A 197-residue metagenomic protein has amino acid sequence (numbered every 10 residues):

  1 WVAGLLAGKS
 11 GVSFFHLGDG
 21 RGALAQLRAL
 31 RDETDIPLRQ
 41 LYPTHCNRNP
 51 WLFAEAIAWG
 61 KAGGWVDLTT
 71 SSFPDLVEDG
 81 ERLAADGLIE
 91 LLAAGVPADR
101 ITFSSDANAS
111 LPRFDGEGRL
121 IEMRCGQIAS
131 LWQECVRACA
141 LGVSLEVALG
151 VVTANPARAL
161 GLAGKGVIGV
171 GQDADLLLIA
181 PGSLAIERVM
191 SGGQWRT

Functional and structural regions predicted by a protein language model:
W1-F114, L120-E122: Active-site core of metal-dependent hydrolases
R31-E33, W59-K61, R119-I121, Q127 (+2 more regions): Generic alpha-helical propensity signal that fires on short helical segments and nearby coil/disordered stretches
S72, V151-V152, L184: Residue-level "edge-of-site" marker
V77, P156-A157, V189: Short secondary-structure boundary/hinge segments and terminal tails
A93-I179: His/Asp/Glu-enriched, well-ordered alpha-helical/loop segment that forms or immediately abuts the divalent-metal
V167-T197: C-terminal cap of metal-dependent C-N hydrolases
